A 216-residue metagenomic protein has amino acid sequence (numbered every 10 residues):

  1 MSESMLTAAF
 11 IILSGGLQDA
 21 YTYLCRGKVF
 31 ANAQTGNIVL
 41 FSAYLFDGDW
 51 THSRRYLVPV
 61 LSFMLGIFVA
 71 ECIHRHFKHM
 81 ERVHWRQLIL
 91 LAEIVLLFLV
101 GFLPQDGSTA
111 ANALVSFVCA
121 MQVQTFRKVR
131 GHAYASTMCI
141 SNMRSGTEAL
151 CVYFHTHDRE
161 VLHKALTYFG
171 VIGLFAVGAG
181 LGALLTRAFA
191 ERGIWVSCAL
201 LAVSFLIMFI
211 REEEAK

Functional and structural regions predicted by a protein language model:
A9-Y23, K28-F30, L96-L99, G107-A135: Hydrophobic core of transmembrane alpha-helices in multi-pass small-molecule transporters, especially MFS/SLC-type
I38-S42, P59, V115-A176: Substrate-agnostic recognition of the 12-TM MFS/MFS-like secondary transporter fold
M64-F68, I172-G180: Hydrophobic/small/kink-forming positions within alpha-helical transmembrane segments of polytopic membrane proteins
F68-E81, T186: Helix-to-loop junctions at the C-terminal end of transmembrane segments in multipass secondary transporters
E81-Q87, G180-A199: A membrane-interface helix-boundary motif in multi-pass transporters
R82-L91, N112-L114, A135-C139: Cytoplasmic-side transmembrane-helix entry/capping segments in multi-pass membrane proteins
L88-V95, R192-M208: Symmetry-related core transmembrane helices of the 12-TM Major Facilitator Superfamily/SLC fold
I94-G107, M208-E212: C-terminal ends and interior cores of transmembrane alpha-helices in multi-pass membrane transporters/permeases
